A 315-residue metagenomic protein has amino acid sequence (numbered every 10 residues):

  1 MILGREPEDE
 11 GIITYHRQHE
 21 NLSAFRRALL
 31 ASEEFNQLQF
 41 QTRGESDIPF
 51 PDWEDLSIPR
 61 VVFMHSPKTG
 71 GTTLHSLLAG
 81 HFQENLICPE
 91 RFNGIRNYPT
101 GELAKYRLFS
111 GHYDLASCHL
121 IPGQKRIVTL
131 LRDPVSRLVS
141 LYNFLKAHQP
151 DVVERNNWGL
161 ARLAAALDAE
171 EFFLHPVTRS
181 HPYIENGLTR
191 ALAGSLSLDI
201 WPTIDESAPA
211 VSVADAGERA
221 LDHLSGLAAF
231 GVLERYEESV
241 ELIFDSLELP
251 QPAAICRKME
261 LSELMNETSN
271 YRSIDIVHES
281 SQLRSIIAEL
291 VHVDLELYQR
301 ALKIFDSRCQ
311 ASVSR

Functional and structural regions predicted by a protein language model:
M1-E45: Substrate/cofactor-recognition hotspot
R5-I13, L38, P89, L249-L264: Short, surface-exposed acidic
F40-Y113, P134, S140-L141, L145-G159: PAPS-dependent sulfotransferase catalytic core
I48, S110-A116, E218, P252-A311: PAPS-dependent sulfotransferase catalytic core
E54-S57, M64-P67, G71, E102 (+4 more regions): Aromatic-acidic/polar surface patches that form glycan- and anion
T73, L77, E238-S246, I286 (+1 more regions): Amphipathic alpha-helical segments that form well-ordered structural scaffolds and often line/cohere around active
I95-G101, K105-T129, S136-R257, S273: PAPS-dependent sulfotransferase catalytic domain
